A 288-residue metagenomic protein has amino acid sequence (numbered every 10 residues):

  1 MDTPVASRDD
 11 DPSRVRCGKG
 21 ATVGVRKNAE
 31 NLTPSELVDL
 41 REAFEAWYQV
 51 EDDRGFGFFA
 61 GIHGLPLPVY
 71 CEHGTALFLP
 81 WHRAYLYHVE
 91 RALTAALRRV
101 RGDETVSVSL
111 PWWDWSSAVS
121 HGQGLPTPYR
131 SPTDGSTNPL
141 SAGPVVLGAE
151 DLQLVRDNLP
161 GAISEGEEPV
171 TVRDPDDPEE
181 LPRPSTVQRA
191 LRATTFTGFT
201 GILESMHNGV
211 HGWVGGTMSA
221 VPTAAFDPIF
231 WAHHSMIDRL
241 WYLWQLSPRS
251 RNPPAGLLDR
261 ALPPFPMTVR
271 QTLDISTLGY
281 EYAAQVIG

Functional and structural regions predicted by a protein language model:
M1-G288: C-terminal accessory segments of proteins
